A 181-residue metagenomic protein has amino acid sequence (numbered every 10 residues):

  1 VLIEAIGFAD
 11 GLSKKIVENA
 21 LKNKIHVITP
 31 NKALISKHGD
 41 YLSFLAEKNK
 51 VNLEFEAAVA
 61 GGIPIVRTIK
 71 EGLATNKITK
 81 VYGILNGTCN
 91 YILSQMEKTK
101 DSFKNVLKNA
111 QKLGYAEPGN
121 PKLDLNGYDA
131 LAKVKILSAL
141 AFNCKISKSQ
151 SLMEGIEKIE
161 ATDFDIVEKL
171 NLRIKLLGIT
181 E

Functional and structural regions predicted by a protein language model:
L2-I3: N-terminal Rossmann-like NAD(P) cofactor-binding module of classical short-chain dehydrogenase/reductase
I6, K32, A58, L85 (+3 more regions): Proline- and acidic/polar-enriched loop/turn elements at helix boundaries
G7, A33, E97, E154-G155: Residue-level marker of alpha-helix boundaries and capping positions
F8-N23, P30-E71: Rossmann-fold NAD(P)-binding glycine/threonine-rich loop
G11, S36-K37, D101, D129 (+1 more regions): Residue-level recognition of alpha-helix initiation/capping sites
E47-A116, P121-D129: Rossmann-like NAD(P)H-binding beta-loop-alpha module
V106-E181: Substrate-binding/catalytic subdomain of NAD(P)-dependent oxidoreductase enzymes
